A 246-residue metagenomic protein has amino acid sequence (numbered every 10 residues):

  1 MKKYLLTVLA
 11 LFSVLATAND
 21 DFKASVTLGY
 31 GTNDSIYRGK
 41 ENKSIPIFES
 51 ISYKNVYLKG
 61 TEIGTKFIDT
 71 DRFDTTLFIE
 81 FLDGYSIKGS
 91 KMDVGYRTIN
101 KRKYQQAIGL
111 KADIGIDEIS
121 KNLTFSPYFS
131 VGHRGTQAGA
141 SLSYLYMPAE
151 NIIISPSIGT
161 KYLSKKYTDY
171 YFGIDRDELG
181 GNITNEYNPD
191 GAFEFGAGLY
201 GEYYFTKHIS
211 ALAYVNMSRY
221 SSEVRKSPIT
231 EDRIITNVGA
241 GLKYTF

Functional and structural regions predicted by a protein language model:
M1-K23, S227-I229: Cleavable N-terminal export/targeting peptides
N19-T65, K166: Short glycine/proline- and aromatic-enriched beta-strand/turn motifs that initiate or cap beta-hairpins
F22, E41-I47, S52, D71 (+4 more regions): Residues that define the transmembrane beta-barrel architecture of outer-membrane proteins
V26-T32, I51, G60-E62, L77-D83 (+4 more regions): Transmembrane beta-barrel strands of outer-membrane/channel proteins
N33-I36, G95-T98, S126-F129, N182-Y187 (+1 more regions): Extracellular loop and loop/strand-boundary signature of outer-membrane beta-barrel proteins
S52-K54, I68, D113-I119, L145-M147 (+2 more regions): Structural signature of outer-membrane beta-barrel channels/translocons
N55-L58, F73, E118-F125, E150-I154 (+1 more regions): Repeated loop/turn-to-beta-strand initiation elements of outer-membrane beta-barrel proteins
G135-G139, S143-V224, I229-D232, Y244-F246: Outer-membrane beta-barrel transmembrane domain signature
